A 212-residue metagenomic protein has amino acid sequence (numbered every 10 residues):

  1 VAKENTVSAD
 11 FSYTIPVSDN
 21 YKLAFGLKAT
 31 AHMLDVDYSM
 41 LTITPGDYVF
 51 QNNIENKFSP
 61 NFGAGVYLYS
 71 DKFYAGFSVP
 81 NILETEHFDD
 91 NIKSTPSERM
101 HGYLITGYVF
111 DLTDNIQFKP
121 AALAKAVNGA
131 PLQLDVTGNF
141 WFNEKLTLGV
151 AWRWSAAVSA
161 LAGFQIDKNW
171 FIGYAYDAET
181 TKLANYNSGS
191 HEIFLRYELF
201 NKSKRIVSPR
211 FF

Functional and structural regions predicted by a protein language model:
V1-F212: Subset of outer-membrane beta-barrel
